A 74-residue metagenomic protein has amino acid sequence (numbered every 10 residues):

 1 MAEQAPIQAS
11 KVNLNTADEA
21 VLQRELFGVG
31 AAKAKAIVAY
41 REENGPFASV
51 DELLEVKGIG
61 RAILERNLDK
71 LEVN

Functional and structural regions predicted by a protein language model:
M1-V21: N-terminal, intrinsically disordered low-complexity tails/presequences enriched in Lys/Ser/Pro and small residues
L22, A36-I37, L53, N67: Short alpha-helical segments in extracytoplasmic peptidoglycan/chitin-binding modules and envelope-associated proteins
L22-G28: Short amphipathic alpha-helical boundary/capping segments
V38-E42: Residue-level signature of tetratricopeptide-repeat
G45: Conserved micro-motifs of the catalytic ATP-binding
A48-S49: Short, charged, surface-exposed loops that flank catalytic or proteolytic processing sites
R61-V73: Short, low-complexity, Pro/Ser/Thr/Gly-rich segments in the mature regions of secreted, periplasmic
